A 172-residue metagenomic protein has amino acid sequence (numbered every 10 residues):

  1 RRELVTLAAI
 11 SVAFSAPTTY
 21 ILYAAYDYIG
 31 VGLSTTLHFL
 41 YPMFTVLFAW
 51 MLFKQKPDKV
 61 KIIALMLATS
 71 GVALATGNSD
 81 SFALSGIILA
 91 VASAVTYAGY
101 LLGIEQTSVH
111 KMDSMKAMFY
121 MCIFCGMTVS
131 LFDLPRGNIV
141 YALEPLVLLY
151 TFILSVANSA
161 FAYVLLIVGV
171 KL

Functional and structural regions predicted by a protein language model:
R1-G32, H38, L74, S155-L172: Specific transmembrane alpha-helical segments of multi-pass solute transporters/efflux pumps, especially DMT/EamA
R1-R2, Y20, L67-A83, F124-V147: Membrane-interface helix-cap regions at the ends of transmembrane helices in multi-pass membrane proteins
I10-T19, Y41-P42, A94-L101, C125 (+2 more regions): Transmembrane alpha-helical core positions of polytopic small-molecule transporters
L22-K54, S93: Specific alpha-helical transmembrane segments that line the substrate/conduction pathway and gating interfaces
A25, M51-F53, P57, T107 (+2 more regions): Hydrophobic/aromatic residues within transmembrane alpha-helices of multi-pass small-molecule transporters
L37-M51, M66-L67, F124-T128, A157: Alpha-helical transmembrane segments of compact multi-pass small-molecule transporters, enriched in specific families
T45-V46, F82-G137, T151, L165: Transmembrane alpha-helical segments that form core, pore/gating elements of small-molecule transporters/exporters
F48-A49, P57-G77, G86-L89, A94-Y97 (+1 more regions): Hydrophobic transmembrane alpha-helices of multi-pass small-molecule transport proteins
